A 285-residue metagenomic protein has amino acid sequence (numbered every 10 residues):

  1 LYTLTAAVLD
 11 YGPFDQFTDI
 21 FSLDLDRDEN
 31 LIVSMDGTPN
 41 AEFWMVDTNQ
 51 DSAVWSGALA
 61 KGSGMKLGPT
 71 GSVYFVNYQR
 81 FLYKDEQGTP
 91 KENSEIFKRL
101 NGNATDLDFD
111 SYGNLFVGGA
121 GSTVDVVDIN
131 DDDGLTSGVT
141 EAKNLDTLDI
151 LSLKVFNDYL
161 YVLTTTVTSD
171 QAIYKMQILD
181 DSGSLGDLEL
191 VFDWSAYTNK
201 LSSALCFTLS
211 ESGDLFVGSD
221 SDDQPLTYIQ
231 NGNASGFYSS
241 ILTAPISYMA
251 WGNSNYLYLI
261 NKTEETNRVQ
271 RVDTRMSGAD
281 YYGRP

Functional and structural regions predicted by a protein language model:
L1-S34, M45, Y238, M249 (+2 more regions): An edge-strand/N-cap motif at the start of beta-rich repeat modules
T5-F14, Q50-G57, K91-R99, T136-N144 (+2 more regions): A short beta-strand motif characteristic of beta-propeller blades
D15-D28, A58-S72, R99-G118, N144-Y159 (+3 more regions): Beta-rich, blade/repeat-based domains predominating in secreted/periplasmic proteins but also intracellular
S34-D51: Beta-propeller domains
D36-T38, N77-Q79, G119-G121, D158 (+5 more regions): Short loop/turn segments immediately following the C-termini of beta-strands
A41-M45, Q79-Y83, S122-D128, A172-K175 (+2 more regions): A short loop-to-beta-strand structural motif that recurs across blades of beta-propeller domains
K84-P90, V127-G134, K175-G183, G232-N233 (+1 more regions): Short loop/turn segments immediately following beta-strands, especially the blade-tip and inter-blade linker loops
A244-P285: Blade-level signature of beta-propeller repeat domains, shared across WD40, Kelch, NHL, RCC1 and BNR/Asp-box propellers
